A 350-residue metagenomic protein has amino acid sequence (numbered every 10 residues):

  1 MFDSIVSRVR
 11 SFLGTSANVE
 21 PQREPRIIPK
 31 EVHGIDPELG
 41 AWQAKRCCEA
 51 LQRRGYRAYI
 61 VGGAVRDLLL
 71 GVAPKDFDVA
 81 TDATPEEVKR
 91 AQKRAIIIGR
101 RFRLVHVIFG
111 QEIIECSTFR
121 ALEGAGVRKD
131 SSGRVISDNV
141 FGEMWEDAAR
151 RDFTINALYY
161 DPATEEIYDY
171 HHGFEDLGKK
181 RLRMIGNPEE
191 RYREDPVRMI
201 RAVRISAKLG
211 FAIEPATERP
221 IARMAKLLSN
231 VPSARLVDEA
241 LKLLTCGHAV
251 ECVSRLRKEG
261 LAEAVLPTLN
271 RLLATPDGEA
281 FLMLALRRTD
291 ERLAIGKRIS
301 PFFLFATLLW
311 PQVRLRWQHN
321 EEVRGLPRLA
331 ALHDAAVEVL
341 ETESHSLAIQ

Functional and structural regions predicted by a protein language model:
M1-Q350: Catalytic cores of the polymerase beta-like nucleotidyltransferase superfamily and closely associated nucleotide
